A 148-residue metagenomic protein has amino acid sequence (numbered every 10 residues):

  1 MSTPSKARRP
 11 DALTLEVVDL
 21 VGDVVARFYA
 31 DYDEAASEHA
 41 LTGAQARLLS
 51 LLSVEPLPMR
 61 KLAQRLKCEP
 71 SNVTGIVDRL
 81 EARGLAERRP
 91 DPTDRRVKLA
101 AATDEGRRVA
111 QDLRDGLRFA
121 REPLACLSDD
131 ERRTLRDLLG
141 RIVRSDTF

Functional and structural regions predicted by a protein language model:
M1-H39, D104, C126, R133: N-terminal leader segment of winged-helix/HTH proteins
A7-A12, K67, V143-F148: Short, charged, intrinsically disordered terminal tails
L15, D19, R47, F119-E122: Positions in alpha-helical segments
G22-V25, S50-V54, R114, G140: Short, locally clustered residues in the helix-turn-helix/winged-helix DNA-binding domain
V25, A110, V143-D146: A structural signal for well-ordered alpha-helices, especially hydrophobic packing surfaces of coiled-coils
Y29, D78-G140: Charged, amphipathic alpha-helical coiled-coil/dimerization segments
A30-N72, F148: N-terminal helix-turn-helix DNA-binding core of bacterial DNA-binding proteins
L49, L62, V77-R83: Basic amphipathic alpha-helical segments that dock to polyanions
